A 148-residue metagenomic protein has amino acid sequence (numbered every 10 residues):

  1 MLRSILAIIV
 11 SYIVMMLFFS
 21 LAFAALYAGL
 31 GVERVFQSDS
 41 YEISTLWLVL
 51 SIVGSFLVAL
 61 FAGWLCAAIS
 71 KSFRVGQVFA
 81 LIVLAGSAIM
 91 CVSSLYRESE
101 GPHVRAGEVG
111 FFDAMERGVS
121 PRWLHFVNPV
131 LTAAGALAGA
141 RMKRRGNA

Functional and structural regions predicted by a protein language model:
M1-A148: Juxtamembrane/disordered regions of integral membrane proteins
